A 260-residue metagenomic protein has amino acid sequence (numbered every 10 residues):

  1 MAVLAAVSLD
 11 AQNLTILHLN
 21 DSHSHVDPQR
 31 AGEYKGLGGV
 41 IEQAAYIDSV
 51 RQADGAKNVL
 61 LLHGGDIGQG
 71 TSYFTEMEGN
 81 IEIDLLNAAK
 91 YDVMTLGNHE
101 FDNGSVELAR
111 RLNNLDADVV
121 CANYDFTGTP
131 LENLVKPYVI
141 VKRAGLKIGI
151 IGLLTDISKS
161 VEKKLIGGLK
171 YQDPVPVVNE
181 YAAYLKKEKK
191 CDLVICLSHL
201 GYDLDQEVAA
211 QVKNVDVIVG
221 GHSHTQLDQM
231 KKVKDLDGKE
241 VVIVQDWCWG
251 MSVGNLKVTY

Functional and structural regions predicted by a protein language model:
M1-A6: Bacterial N-terminal signal peptides
L9-Y260: Acidic, metal/ion-coordinating pockets
